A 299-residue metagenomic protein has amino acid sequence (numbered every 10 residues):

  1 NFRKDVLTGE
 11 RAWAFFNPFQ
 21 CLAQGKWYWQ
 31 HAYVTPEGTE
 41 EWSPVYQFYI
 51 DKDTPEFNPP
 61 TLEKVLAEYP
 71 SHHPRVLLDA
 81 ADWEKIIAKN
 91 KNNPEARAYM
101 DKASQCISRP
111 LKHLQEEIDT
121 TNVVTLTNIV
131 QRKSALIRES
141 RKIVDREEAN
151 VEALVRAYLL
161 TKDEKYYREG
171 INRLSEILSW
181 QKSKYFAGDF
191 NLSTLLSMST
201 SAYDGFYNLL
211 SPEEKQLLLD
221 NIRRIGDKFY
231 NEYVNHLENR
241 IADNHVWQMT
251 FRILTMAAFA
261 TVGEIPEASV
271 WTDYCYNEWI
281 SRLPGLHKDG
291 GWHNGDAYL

Functional and structural regions predicted by a protein language model:
N1-K26, P36-T39: Recognizes extended acidic, P/S/T-rich segments that occur within or adjacent to Ig-like beta-sandwich modules
N1-K4, T54, N92: Contiguous segments within soluble domain cores/interaction surfaces
R3-D5, W42-Q47, D296: Well-ordered beta-strand positions in beta-sheet-rich domains
V34-P55: Extracellular fibronectin type III
Y49-V76: Low-complexity, Pro/Ser/Thr- and charge-rich linker/hinge segments at domain boundaries
Y69-N90, A96: Mature N-terminal segment immediately following signal peptide/propeptide cleavage in secreted/periplasmic
R75, N90, Y99-M100, I107-E116 (+2 more regions): Aromatic-lined, polymer-binding surfaces characteristic of secreted/periplasmic polysaccharide-degrading enzymes
